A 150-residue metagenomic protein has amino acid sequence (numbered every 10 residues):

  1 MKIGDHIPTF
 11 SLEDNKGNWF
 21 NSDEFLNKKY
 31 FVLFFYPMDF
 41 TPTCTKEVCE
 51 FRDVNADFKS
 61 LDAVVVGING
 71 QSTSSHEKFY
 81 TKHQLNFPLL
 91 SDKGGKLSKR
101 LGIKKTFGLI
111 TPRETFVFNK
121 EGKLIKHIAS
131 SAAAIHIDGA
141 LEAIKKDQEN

Functional and structural regions predicted by a protein language model:
M1-N150: Chalcogenol-based redox active-site neighborhoods
